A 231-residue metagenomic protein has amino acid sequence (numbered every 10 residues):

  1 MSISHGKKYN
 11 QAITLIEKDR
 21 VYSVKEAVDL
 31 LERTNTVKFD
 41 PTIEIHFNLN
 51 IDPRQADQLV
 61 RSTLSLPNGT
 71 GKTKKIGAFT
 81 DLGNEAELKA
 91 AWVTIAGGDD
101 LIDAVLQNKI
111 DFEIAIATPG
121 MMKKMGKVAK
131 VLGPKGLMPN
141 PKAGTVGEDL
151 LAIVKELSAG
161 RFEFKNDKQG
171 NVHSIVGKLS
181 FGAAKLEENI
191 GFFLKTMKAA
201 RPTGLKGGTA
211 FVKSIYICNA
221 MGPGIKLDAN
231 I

Functional and structural regions predicted by a protein language model:
S2-E17: Generic N-terminal amphipathic, Lys/Arg-enriched alpha-helix
Y22-N84: Translation machinery proteins
A27, L88, G133, I217: Residue-level signature of catalytic and energy-coupling elements of molecular machines, predominantly ATP/GTP-dependent
F39-I43, A200-S214: Flexible, glycine/charged-enriched surface loops at secondary-structure junctions
F47, T80, V176-K178, N219-M221 (+1 more regions): Flexible glycine-/small-residue-rich
P67-T70, Q107, E163-N166, K206-T209: Replace "in large, NTP-powered and nucleic-acid-processing enzymes" with "in large, NTP-powered factors and other
N68-L106: Glycine-rich active-site/cofactor-binding loop and its immediate structural neighborhood
V93-A200: Long, charge-patterned amphipathic alpha-helical coiled-coil/hairpin "stalk" segments used as oligomerization
